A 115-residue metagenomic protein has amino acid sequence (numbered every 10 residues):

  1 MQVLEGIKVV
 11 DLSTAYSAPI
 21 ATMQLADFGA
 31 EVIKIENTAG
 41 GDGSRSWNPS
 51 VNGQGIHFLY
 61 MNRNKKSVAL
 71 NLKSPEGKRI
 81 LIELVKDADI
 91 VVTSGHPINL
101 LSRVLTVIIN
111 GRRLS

Functional and structural regions predicted by a protein language model:
M1-S115: N-terminal helix-loop segment corresponding to the beta1-alpha1 unit of nucleotide/adenylate-binding folds
